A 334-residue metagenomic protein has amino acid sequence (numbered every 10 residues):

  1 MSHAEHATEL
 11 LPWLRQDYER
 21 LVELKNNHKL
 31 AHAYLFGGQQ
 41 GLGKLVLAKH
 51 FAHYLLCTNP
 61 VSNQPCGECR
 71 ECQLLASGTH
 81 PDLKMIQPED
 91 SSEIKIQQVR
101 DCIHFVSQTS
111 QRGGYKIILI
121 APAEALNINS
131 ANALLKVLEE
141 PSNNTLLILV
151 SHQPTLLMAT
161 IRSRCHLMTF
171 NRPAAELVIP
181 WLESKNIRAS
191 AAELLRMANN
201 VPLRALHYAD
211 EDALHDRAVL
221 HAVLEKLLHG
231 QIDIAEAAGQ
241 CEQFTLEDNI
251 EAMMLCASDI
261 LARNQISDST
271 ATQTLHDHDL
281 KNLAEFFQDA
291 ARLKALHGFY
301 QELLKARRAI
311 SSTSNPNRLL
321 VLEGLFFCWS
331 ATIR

Functional and structural regions predicted by a protein language model:
M1-H53, E71-L74, N143-L146, H152-R334: Charged, glycine-rich active-site and insertion segments that engage polyanionic ligands
S2-N129: Clamp-loader machinery-focused feature within the broader ASCE/P-loop NTPase space
Q98, I118, P122, L126 (+5 more regions): Helical "lid/switch" subdomain of P-loop NTPase nucleotide-binding domains
H104, K136, A159, S163: Conserved adenine-binding aromatic site and its adjacent loop/helix in ATP-hydrolyzing domains
S107, N132-L149: Conserved catalytic/switch belt of AAA+ P-loop NTPases
A125-I128, L135-E139, Q240, F244-E247: Short, surface-exposed loop and linker segments with low hydrophobicity and enrichment for Pro/Ser/Thr
